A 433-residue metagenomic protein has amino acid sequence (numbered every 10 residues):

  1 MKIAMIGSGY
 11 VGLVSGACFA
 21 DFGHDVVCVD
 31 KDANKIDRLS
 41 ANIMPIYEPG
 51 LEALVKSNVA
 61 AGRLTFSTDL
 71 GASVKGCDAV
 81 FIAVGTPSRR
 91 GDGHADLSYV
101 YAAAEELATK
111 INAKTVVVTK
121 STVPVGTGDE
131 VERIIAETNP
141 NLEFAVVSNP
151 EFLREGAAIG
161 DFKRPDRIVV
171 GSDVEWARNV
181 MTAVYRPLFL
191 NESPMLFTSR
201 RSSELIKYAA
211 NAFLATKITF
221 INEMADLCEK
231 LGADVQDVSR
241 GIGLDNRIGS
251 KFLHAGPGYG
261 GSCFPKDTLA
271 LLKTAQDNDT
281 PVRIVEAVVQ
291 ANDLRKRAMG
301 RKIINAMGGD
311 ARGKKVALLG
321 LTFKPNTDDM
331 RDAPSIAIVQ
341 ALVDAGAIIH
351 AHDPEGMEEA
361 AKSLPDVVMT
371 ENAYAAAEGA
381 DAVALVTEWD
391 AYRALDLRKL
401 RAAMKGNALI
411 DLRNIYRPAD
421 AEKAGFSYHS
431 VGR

Functional and structural regions predicted by a protein language model:
M1-R433: Structural/interface elements that position substrates and couple domains in central-metabolism enzymes
